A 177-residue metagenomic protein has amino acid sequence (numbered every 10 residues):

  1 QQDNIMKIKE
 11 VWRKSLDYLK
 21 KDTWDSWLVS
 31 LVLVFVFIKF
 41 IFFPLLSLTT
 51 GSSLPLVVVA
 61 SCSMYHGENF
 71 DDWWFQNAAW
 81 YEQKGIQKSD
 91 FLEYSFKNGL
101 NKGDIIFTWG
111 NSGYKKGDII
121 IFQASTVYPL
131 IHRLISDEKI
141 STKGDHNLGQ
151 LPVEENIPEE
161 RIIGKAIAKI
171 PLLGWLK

Functional and structural regions predicted by a protein language model:
D3-I105, W109-Y114, K169-K177: Protein maturation boundaries and topogenic segments
S52-S53, Q123-H132, V153-E160: Short coil-to-beta-strand transition motifs
S61, A124, T142-G144: Flexible glycine-/small-residue-rich
N111-K115, S125-Y128: Short, charged beta-turn/beta-strand-edge "cap" motif at the junction between a beta-strand and an adjacent loop
G117-D118, P152: Short glycine-/acidic-enriched loop or helix-start segments at secondary-structure transitions that form or flank
D118-I120, L130-D137: Short beta-strand-centered aromatic/proline hotspots
I135, K139-W175: Extended, hydrophilic extramembrane loops/domains of integral membrane proteins
